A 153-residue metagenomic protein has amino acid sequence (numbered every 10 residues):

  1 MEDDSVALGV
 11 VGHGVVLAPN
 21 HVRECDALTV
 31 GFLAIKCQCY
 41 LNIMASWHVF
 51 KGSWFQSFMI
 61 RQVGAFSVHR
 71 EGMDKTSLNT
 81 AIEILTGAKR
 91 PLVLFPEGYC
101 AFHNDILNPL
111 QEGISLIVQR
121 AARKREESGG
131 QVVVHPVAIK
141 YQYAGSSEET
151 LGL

Functional and structural regions predicted by a protein language model:
M1-L153: Soluble catalytic domains of membrane acyltransferases
